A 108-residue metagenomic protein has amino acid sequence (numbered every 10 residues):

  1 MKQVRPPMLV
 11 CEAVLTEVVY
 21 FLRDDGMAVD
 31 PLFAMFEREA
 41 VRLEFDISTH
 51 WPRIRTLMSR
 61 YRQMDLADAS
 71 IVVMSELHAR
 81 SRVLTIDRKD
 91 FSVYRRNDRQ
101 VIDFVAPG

Functional and structural regions predicted by a protein language model:
M1-R62, V73, H78-S81, S92-G108: PIN-domain endoribonuclease scaffold, especially VapC-family toxins
L66-A67: Alpha-helical solenoid repeat architecture
V83-T85: Short, hydrophobic beta-strand segments that form beta-sheet elements in well-ordered domains
R88: ATP/adenylate-binding site constellation spanning eukaryotic-like Ser/Thr protein kinases, ABC-transporter
